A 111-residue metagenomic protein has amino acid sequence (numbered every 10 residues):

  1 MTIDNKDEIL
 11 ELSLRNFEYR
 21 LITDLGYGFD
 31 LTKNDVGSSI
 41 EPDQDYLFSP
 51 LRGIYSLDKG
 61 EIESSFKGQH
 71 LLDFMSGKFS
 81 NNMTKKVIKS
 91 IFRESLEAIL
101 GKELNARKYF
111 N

Functional and structural regions predicted by a protein language model:
M1-N111: Non-catalytic alpha-helical scaffolds and adjoining flexible linkers that form interface surfaces for assembly
